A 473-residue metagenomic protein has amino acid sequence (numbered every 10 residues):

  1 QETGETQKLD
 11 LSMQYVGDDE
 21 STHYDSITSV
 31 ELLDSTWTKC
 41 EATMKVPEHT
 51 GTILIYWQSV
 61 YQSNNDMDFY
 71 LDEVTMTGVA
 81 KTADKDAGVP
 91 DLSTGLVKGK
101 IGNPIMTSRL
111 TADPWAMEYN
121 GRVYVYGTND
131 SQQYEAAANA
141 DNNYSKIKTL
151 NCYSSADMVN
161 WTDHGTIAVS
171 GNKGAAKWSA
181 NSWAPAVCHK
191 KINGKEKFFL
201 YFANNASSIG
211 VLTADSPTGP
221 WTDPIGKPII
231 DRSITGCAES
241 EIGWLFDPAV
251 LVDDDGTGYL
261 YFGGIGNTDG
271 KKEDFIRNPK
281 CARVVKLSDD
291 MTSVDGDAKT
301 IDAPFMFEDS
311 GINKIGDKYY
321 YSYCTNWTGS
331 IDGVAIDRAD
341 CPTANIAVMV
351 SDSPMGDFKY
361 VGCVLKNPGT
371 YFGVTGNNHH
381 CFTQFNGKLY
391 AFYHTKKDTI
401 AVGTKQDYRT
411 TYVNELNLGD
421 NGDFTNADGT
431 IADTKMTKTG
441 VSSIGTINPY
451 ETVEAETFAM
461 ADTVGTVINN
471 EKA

Functional and structural regions predicted by a protein language model:
Q1-T3, A473: A short beta-strand element within beta-rich, extracytoplasmic domains of secreted/secretory-pathway proteins
T3-V16, H23, I53-Y56, F199: Beta-strand acidic-aromatic groove motif in beta-rich domains, primarily in extracellular
L9-D10, E41-V74: Extracellular beta-strand ligand-recognition surfaces/modules
Q14-T22, D157, S353: Change "in extracellular beta-sheet-rich domains … of secreted and cell-surface proteins" to "in beta-sheet-rich domains
D18-T52, N64, F372-G373: Extracellular carbohydrate recognition and processing domains and analogous Trp-centered ligand-binding platforms
K81, K85-T466: Carbohydrate-active catalytic/glycan-binding domains of CAZyme proteins, especially the secreted or lumenal ectodomains
V467-A473: Short carbohydrate-recognition loop motifs
